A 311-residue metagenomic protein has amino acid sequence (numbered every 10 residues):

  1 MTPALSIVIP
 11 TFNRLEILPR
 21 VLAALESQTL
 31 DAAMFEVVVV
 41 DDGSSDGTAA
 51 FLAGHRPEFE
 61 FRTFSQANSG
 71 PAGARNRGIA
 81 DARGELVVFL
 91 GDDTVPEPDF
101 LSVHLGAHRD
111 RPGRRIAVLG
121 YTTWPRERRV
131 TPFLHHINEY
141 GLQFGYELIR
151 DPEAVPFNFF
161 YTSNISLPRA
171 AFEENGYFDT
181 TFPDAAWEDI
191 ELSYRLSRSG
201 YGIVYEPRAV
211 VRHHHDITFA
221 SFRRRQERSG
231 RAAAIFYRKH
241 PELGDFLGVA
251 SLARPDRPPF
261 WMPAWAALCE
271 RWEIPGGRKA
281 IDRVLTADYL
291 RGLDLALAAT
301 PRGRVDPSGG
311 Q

Functional and structural regions predicted by a protein language model:
A23-M34: Short, acidic, metal-binding catalytic loop of nucleotide-sugar glycosyltransferases
A24, D41-A50, G91-V95: A conserved acidic beta->alpha catalytic loop
Q66-A82: Glycine-rich, basic loop-to-helix element that forms the pyrophosphate-binding segment of sugar-nucleotide handling
V87: Short aromatic/hydrophobic "clamp" motif used to bind/position activated sugar donors
D99-L134: Conserved donor NDP-sugar-binding/catalytic core segment of glycosyltransferases
Y121, I137-F157: Short, flexible, basic/aromatic active-site loop/helix in glycosyltransferases
L148-A170, D184-A185: A recurrent flexible, glycine/aromatic-enriched loop bordering the glycosyltransferase active site that acts as
E227-R231, D245-Q311: Non-catalytic, C-terminal membrane-associated alpha-helical segments of glycosyltransferases
